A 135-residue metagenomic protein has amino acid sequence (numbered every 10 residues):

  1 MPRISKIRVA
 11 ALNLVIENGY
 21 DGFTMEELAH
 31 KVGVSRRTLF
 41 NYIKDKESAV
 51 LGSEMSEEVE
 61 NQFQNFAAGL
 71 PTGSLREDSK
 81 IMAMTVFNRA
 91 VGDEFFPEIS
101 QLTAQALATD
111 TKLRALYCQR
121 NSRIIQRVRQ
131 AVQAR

Functional and structural regions predicted by a protein language model:
M1-G33, L70: Basic, helix-initiating cap at the start of DNA-binding domains
R3, K46, S79, A83 (+2 more regions): Hydrophobic/aromatic residues within well-ordered alpha-helical segments
L14, Y42, A131: Short alpha-helical functional segments enriched in proximate histidine and acidic residues
N18-Y20, F40-S56: HTH DNA-binding helix-turn interface
R37: Key DNA-contact positions within bacterial/archaeal DNA-binding proteins
I43, L102-T109: Short helix-capping/turn signature of helix-turn-helix
Q62-F96, S100: Hydrophobic alpha-helical connector segments
A106-R135: Amphipathic alpha-helical packing segments from all-alpha helical-bundle domains
